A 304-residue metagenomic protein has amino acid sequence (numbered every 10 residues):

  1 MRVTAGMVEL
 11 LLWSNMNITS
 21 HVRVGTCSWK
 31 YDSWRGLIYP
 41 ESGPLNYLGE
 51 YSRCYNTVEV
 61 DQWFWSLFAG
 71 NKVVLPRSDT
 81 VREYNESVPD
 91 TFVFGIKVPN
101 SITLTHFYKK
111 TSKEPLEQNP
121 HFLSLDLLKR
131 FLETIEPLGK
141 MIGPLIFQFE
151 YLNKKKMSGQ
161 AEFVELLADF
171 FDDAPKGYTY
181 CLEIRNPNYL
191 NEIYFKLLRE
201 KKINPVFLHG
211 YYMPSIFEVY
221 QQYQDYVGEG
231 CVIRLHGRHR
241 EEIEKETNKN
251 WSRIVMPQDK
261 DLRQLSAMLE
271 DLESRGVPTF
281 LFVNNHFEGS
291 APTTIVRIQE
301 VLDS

Functional and structural regions predicted by a protein language model:
V8-S304: Residues lining hydrophobic/aromatic ligand-binding pockets adjacent to catalytic sites
